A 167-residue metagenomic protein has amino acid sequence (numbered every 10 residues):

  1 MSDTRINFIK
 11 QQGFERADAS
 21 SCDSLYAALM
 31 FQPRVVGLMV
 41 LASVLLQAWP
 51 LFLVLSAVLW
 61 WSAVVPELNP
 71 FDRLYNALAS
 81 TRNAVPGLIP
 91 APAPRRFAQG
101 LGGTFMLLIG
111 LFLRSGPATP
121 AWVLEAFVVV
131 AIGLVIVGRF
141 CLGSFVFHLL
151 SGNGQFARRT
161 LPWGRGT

Functional and structural regions predicted by a protein language model:
M1-T167: Membrane-interfacial helix-loop segments of redox and metal-homeostasis proteins, especially TM-loop-TM junctions
